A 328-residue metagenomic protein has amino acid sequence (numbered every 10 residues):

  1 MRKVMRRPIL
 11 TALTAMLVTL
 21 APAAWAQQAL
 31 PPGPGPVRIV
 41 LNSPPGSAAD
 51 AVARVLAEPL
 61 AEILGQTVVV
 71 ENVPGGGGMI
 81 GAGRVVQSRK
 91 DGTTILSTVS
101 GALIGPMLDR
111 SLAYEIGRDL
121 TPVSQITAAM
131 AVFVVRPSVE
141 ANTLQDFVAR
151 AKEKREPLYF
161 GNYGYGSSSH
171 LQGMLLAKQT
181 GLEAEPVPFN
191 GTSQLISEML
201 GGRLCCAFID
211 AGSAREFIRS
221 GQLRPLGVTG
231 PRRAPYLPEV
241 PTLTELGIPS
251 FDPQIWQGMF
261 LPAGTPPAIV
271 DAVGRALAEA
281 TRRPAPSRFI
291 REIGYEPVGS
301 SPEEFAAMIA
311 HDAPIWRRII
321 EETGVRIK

Functional and structural regions predicted by a protein language model:
R6-T11: N-terminal export leaders
V18-A26: C-terminal segment of classical bacterial N-terminal signal peptides
A26-R118, P157, G181-C205, F217 (+2 more regions): N-terminal (or domain-start) structured segment
G33-P36, K178-L182, R219, P267-K328: An extracytoplasmic/periplasmic, membrane-proximal ligand-sensing/linker region
P44-G46, S100-G101, A128, R136-A141 (+5 more regions): Short coil/turn segments
Q87-T93, M107-Q194, L243, W256-F289: Hinge/capping helix and adjacent helix->loop/strand transition within the periplasmic-binding protein
S97-A102, N162, T192, I209-A214 (+3 more regions): Beta->alpha turn/N-cap motifs
A102-R110, L175-Q179, C206-V240: A ligand-binding cleft/hinge motif common to bilobed small-molecule-binding domains
